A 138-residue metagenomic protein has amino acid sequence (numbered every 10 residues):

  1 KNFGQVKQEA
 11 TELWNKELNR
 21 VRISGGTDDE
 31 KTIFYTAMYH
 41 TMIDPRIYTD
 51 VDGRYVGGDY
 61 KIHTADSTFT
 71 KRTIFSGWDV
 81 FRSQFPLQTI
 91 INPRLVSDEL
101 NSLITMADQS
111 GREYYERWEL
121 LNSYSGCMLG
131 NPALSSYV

Functional and structural regions predicted by a protein language model:
K1-K71, T105, E113: Acidic/polar, glycine-enriched structural segments that form the non-catalytic walls/loops of the carbohydrate-binding
Q5-Q8, Q84, Q88, Q109: Residue-identity detector for glutamine
G25-D28, T70-F75, L87-R94, L120-P132: Alpha-helix capping and helix-loop boundary segments enriched in small/acidic/polar residues
F34-T49, T73-S97, S135-V138: Alpha-helical support elements that line or immediately flank enzyme active sites and cofactor-binding pockets
Y55-D59, H63-A65, R94-S136: Helix-terminus loop motifs that line ligand-binding clefts
K71, F75-W78, R112, E116: Amphipathic, alpha-helical segments enriched in basic
